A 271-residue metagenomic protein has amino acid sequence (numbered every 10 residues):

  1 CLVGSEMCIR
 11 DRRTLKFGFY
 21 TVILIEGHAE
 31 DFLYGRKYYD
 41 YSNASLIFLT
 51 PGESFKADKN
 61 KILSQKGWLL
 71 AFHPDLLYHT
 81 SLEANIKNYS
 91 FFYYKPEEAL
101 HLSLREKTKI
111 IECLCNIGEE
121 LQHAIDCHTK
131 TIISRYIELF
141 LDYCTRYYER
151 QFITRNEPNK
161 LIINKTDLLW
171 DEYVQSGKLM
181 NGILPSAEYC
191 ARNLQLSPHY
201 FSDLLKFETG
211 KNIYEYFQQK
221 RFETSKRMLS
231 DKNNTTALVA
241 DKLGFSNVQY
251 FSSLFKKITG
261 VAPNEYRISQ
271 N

Functional and structural regions predicted by a protein language model:
C1-G4, C8-I9: Single conserved hydrophobic/aromatic residue that forms the stacking wall/gate of nucleotide- or nucleobase-binding
I9-K95, D126: N-terminal regulatory/effector-sensing and dimerization cores that precede helix-turn-helix DNA-binding domains
A44, Y189-L196, F201, L205 (+3 more regions): Append "Primarily bacterial transcriptional regulators
F92-E138, Y143, Y147: Amphipathic alpha-helical segments enriched in hydrophobic/aromatic residues interleaved with Lys/Arg
S134, N156-L194, Y216-N234: A short, Lys/Arg-enriched amphipathic alpha-helix from helix-turn-helix/homeodomain DNA-binding modules
F207-Q249, I268-N271: Terminal helix-turn-helix DNA-binding modules in bacterial transcription factors
S252-N271: …primarily DNA-binding HTH/wHTH and HhH modules…
